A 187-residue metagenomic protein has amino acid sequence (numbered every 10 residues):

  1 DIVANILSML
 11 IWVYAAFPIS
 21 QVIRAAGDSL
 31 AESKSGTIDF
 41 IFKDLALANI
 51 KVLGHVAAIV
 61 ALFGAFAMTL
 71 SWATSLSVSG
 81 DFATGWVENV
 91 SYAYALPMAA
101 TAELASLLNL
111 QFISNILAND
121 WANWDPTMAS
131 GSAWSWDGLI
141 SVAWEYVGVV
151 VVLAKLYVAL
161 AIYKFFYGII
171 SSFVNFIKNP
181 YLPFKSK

Functional and structural regions predicted by a protein language model:
D1, A73-I140: Membrane-interfacial helical/loop segments at transmembrane boundaries in membrane proteins
D1-I6, A25-A57: Alpha-helical transmembrane segments with an aromatic anchor "belt"
N5, M9, I140-I170: Pore-lining and gate-forming transmembrane alpha-helices of multi-pass membrane transport proteins
S8-Q21, G54-T69, A154-V158, I162: Hydrophobic alpha-helical transmembrane segments of multi-pass integral membrane proteins
V22-S35, L160-K187: Cytosolic juxtamembrane helix at the C-terminal end of the final transmembrane segment
R24-T37, T74-A83, M128, S135 (+3 more regions): Core subunits and conserved enzymes of cellular information-processing and envelope-translocation systems across
I38-N49, A93, P97-A100, L104 (+2 more regions): Hydrophobic alpha-helical segments of integral membrane proteins, encompassing both true transmembrane helices
I41-G64, W134, G138-Y146, V150: Loop-to-transmembrane boundary segments
